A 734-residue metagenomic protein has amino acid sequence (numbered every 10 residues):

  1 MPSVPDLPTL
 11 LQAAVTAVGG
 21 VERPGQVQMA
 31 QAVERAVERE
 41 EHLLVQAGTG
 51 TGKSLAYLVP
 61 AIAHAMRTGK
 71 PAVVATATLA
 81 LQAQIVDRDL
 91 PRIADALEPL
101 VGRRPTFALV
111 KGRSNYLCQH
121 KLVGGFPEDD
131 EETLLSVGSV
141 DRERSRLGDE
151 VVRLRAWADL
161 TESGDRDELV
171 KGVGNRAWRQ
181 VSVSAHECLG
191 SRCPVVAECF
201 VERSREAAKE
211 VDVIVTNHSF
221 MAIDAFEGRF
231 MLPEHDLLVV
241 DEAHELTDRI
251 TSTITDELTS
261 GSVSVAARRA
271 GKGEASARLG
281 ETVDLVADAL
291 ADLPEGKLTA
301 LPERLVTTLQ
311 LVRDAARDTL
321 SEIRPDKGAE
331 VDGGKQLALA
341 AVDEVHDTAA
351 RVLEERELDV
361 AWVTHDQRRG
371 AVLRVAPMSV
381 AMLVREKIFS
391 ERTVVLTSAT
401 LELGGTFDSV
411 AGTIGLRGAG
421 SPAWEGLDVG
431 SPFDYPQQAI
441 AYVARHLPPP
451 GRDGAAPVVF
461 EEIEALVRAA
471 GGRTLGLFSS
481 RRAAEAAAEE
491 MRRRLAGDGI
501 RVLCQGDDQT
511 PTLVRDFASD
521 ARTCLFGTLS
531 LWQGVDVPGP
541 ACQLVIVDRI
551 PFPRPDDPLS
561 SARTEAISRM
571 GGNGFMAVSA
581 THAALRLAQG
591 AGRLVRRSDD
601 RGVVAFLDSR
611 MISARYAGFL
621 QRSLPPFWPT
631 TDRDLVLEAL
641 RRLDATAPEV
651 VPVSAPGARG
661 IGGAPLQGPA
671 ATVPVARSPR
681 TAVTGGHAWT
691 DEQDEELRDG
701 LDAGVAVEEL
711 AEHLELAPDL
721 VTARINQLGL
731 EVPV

Functional and structural regions predicted by a protein language model:
P2-Q12, K70-P71, A75-D212, R317-P325 (+1 more regions): A substrate-engagement module of RecA-like helicase motors
P2-Q46: Conserved pre-motif I regulatory segment
R39-P60: Walker A/P-loop
Y57, A63, A80-A83, D87 (+5 more regions): Signature of the SF2 helicase/ATPase Hel1-core->accessory helical subdomain module
P71-A80, V395-T397, G472-S479, A483 (+1 more regions): Conserved RecA-like ASCE P-loop NTPase motor core of nucleic-acid helicases/translocases
W178-D212, E227-R229, T319-L447, G454-E461 (+2 more regions): A contiguous, basic/glycine-rich beta-loop/short-helix subdomain that forms a polymer-engagement track
P432, A444-G454, D507-S613: Conserved RecA-like P-loop NTPase helicase motor core
S479-G506: Conserved helicase motor "Helicase C" RecA-like lobe of SF1/SF2 P-loop NTPases
